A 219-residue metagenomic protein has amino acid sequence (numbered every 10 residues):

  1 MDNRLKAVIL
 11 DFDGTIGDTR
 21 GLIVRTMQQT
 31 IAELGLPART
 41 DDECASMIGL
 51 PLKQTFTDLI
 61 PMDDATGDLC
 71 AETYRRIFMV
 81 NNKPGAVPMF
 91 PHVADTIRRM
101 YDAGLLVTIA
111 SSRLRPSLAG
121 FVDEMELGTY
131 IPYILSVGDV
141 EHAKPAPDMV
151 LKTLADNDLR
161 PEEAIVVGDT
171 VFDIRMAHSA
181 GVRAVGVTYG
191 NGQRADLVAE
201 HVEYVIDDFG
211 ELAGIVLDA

Functional and structural regions predicted by a protein language model:
M1-K6, D42, R98-Y101, L114-R115 (+1 more regions): Asp-based, Mg2+/Mn2+-dependent phosphohydrolase catalytic module
D2-D95, R99-A103, G128: N-terminal helical cap/lid subdomain that shapes the substrate entry/recognition surface in HAD-like hydrolases
T15, S111-R113: Conserved phosphate-coupling serine/threonine residues in phosphotransfer and NTP-handling enzymes
M89, A110, H142: Residue-level marker of regulatory loop/turn positions in helix-turn-helix DNA-binding domains and in histidine
